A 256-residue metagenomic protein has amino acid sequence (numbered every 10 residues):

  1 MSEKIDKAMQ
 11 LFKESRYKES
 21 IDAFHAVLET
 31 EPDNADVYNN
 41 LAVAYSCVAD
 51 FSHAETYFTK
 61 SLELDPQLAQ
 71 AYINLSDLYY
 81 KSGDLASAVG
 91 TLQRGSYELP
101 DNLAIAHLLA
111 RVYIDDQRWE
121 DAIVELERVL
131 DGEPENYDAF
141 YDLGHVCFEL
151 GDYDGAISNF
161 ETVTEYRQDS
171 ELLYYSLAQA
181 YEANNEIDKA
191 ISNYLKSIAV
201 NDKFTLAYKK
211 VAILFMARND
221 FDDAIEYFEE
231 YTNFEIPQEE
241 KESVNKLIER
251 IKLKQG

Functional and structural regions predicted by a protein language model:
M1, A35-D36, A69-Q70, N102-A104 (+4 more regions): Helix-start (N-cap) detector for alpha-helical repeat units in TPR-like alpha-solenoids, especially tetratricopeptide
M1-K7, F221, I225-G256: Terminal, low-structured helical/coil segments at or just beyond the last alpha-helical repeat
E14-D22, V48-K60, S82-R94, D116-R128 (+3 more regions): Structural signature of tandem alpha-helical TPR/SEL1-like repeats, specifically the intra-repeat loop/turn
A26-C47: Short, charge-rich amphipathic alpha-helical segments embedded in non-transmembrane helical bundles/solenoids
T30, L64, E98-L99, G132 (+3 more regions): Structural marker of alpha-solenoid helical repeat scaffolds
N40-V43, C47, N74, L108 (+4 more regions): Canonical tetratricopeptide repeat
R111, D138-Y141, H145-D154, S158-S192: Alpha-helical adaptor scaffolds
